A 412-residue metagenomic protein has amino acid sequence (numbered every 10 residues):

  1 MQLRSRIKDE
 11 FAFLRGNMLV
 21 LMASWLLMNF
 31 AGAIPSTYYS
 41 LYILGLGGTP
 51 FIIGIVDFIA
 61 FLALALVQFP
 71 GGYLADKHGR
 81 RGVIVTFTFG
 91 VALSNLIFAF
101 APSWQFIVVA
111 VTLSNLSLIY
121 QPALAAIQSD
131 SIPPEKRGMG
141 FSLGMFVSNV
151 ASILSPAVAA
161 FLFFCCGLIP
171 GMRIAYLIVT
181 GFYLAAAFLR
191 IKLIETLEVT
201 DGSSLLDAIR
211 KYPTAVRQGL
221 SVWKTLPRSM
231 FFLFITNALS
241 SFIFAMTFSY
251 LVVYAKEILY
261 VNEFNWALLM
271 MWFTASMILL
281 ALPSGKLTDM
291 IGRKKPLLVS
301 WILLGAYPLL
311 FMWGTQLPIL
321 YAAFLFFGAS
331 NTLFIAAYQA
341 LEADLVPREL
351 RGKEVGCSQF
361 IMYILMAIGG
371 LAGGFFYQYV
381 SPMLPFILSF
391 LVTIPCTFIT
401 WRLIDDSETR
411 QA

Functional and structural regions predicted by a protein language model:
M1-G16, E195-F234: Juxtamembrane intracellular "pre-TM" segments in multi-pass secondary transporters
L3-A65, S229-M270: Helix-loop boundary and gating motifs at the non-cytosolic
L26, S94, Q105-I119, I319-L333: Hydrophobic core of transmembrane alpha-helices in multi-pass small-molecule transporters, especially MFS/SLC-type
G45, L154-G171, I368-L384: Transmembrane alpha-helix termini and helix-breaking/packing motifs in multi-pass membrane transporters
L66-P102, T288-K294: Conserved MFS/SLC helix-loop-helix module at the cytosolic interface between two early adjacent transmembrane helices
G82-I97, T180, K295-L310, F390: Structural signature of the two symmetry-related core transmembrane helices
T112-S148: Cytoplasmic helix-loop-helix junction between adjacent transmembrane helices in 12-TM secondary transporters
T180-G202, C396-I404: C-terminal membrane-cytosol helix-exit motif in multi-pass small-molecule transporters
